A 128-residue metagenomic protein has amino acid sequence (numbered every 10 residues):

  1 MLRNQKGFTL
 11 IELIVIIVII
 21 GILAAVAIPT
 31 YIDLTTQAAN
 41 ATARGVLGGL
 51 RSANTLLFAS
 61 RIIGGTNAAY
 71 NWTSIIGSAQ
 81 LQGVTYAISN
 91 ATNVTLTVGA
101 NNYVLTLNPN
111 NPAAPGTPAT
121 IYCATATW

Functional and structural regions predicted by a protein language model:
M1-R3, V18, R51, L56: Short, contiguous, well-ordered secondary-structure segments
R3-T35: N-terminal single-pass transmembrane signal-anchor helix
F8, P29, A38-A41, N54 (+1 more regions): Intrinsically disordered/low-complexity terminal segments and short unstructured peptides
L10, A24, R51-S52, A68: Short, flexible micro-motifs
I20, T36-N40, T73-A79: Short alpha-helical interface patches
D33, N40, N67: Polar, enzyme-active/binding microenvironments
A38-G64: Membrane-proximal N-terminal amphipathic helix
T55-W128: Periplasmic/extracellular, small/polar-rich flexible segments of pilin-like filament-forming proteins
